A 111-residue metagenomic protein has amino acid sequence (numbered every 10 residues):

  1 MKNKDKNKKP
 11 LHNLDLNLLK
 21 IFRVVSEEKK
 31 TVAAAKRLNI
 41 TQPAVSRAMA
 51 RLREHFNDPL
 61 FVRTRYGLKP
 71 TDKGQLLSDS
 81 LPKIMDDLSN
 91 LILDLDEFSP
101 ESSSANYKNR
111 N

Functional and structural regions predicted by a protein language model:
K8-R23, E28, S46, S78: Short alpha-helical elements of helix-turn-helix
D15-L18, Q42, G74, N106: The N-cap/first-turn positions of alpha helices within or immediately adjacent to helix-turn-helix DNA-binding domains
R23-N39: Short helix-boundary/capping micro-motifs
K36-R37, E54, Q75: Alpha-helical residues within the helix-turn-helix
T41-A44, A48-R51: Residues within the DNA-recognition helix of helix-turn-helix
R53-P70: A short LG(V/I)-centered, amphipathic sequence patch enriched for acidic residue(s) preceding the LG motif
K73-N90: Short, solvent-exposed amphipathic helices
D96-N111: Interdomain hinge and pocket-entrance segments immediately C-terminal to HTH DNA-binding domains
